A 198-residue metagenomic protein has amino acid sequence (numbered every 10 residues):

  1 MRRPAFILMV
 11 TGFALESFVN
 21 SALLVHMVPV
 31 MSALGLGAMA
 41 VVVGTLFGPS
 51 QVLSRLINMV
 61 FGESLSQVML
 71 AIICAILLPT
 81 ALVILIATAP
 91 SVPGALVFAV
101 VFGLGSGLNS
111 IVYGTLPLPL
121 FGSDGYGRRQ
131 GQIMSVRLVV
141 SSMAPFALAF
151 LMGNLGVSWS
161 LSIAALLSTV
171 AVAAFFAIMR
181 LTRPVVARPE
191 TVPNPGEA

Functional and structural regions predicted by a protein language model:
R2-M59: Extracytoplasmic gate region of multi-pass secondary transporters
A14, G94-L108: Hydrophobic core of transmembrane alpha-helices in multi-pass small-molecule transporters, especially MFS/SLC-type
S54-Q67, M152-G153: Helix-to-loop junctions at the C-terminal end of transmembrane segments in multipass secondary transporters
L77-P90: C-terminal ends and interior cores of transmembrane alpha-helices in multi-pass membrane transporters/permeases
L108-F121: Intracellular juxtamembrane helix-capping segments at the cytosolic ends of symmetry-related transmembrane helices
L120-L155: A late C-terminal transmembrane helix in Major Facilitator Superfamily
L148-S168: A membrane-interface helix-boundary motif in multi-pass transporters
